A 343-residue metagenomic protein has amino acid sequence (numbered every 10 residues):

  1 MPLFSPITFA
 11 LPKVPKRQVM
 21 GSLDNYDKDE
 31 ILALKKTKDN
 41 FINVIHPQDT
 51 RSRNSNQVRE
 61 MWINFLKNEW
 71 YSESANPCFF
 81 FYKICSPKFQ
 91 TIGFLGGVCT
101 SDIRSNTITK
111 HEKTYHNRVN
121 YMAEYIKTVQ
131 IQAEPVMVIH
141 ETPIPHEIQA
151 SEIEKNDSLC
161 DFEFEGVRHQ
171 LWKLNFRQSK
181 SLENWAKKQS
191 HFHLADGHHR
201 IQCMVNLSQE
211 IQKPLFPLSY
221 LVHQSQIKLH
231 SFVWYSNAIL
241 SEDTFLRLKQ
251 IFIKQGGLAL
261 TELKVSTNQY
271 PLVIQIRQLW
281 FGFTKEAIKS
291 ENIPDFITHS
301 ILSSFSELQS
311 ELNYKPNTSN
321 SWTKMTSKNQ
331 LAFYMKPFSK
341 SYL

Functional and structural regions predicted by a protein language model:
M1-L343: Surface-exposed, charge/polar-rich loops and edge strands
